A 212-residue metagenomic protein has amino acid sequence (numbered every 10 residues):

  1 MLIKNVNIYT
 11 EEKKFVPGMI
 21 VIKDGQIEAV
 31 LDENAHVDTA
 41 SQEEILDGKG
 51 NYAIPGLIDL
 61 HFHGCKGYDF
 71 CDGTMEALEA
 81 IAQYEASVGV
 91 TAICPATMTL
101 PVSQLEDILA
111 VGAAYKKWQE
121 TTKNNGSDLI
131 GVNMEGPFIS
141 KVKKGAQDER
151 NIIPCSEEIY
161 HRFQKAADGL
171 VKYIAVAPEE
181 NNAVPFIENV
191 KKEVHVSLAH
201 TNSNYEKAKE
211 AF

Functional and structural regions predicted by a protein language model:
M1-L2, D38-M75, E79, Q83: Replace "His-x-His-based motif
M1-T39: N-terminal metal-binding scaffold of metallo-dependent hydrolase/deaminase domains
V6, I20, G25, G50 (+4 more regions): Divalent metal-coordination and catalytic microenvironments
Y52-K66, N133-A146, N181-F186: N-terminal small/glycine-rich loop or linker at the start of catalytic domains across soluble metabolic enzymes
H63, E79-I108, S127-S140, A167-E179 (+1 more regions): Divalent metal-dependent hydrolysis catalytic cores, especially in the metallo-beta-lactamase
G64-M75, A146-I153, H195-A199: Active-site mouth loops of central-metabolism enzymes
F70, S103-A114: Metal-dependent catalytic neighborhoods of phosphoester/phosphodiester hydrolases
Y115, I153-F212: Histidine/acidic residue-rich metal-binding segments in metalloenzymes
